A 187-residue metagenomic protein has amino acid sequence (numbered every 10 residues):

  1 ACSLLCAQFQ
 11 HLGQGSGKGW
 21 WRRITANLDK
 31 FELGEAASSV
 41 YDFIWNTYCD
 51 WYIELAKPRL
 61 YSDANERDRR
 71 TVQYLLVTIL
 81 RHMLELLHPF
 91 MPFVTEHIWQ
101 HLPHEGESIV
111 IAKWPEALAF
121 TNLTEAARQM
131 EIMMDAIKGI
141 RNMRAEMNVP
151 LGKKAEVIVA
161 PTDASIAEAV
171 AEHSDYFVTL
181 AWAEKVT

Functional and structural regions predicted by a protein language model:
A1-T187: Feature 926 captures the class I aminoacyl-tRNA synthetase adenylation module centered on the KMSKS loop
